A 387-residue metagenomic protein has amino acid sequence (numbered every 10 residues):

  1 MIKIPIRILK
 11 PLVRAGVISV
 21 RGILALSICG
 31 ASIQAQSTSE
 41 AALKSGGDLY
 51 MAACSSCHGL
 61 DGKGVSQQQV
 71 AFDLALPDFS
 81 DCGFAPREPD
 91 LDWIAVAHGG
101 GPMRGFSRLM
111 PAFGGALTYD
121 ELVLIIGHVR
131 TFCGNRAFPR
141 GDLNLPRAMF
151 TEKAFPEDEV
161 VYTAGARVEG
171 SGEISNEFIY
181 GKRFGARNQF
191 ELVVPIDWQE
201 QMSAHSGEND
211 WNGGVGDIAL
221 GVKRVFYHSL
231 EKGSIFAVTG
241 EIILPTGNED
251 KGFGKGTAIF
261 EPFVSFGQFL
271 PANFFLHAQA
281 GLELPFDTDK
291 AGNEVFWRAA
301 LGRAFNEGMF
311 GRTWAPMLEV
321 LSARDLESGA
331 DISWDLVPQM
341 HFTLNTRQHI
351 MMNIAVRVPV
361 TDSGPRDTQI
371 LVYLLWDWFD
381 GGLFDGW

Functional and structural regions predicted by a protein language model:
M1-G16: N-terminal secretory signal peptides that target proteins for export/translocation
G16-A31: Bacterial N-terminal signal peptides
I33-L49: Electrostatic cytochrome c docking/interface patches
L43, L49, F106, F132-N135 (+1 more regions): Short sequence/structural segments immediately N-terminal
G46-D61, M110, I125-V129: The canonical Cys-X-X-Cys-His
G47, G62-A95, P146, F150-E152 (+2 more regions): Gly/Gly-Pro-rich "capping" loops immediately C-terminal to redox-active cysteine motifs in periplasmic/lumenal
A71-R130: Extracytoplasmic electron-transfer domains, predominantly the class I c-type cytochrome c fold
D120, R136-W387: Transmembrane beta-barrel domains of Gram-negative outer membranes and organellar outer membranes
